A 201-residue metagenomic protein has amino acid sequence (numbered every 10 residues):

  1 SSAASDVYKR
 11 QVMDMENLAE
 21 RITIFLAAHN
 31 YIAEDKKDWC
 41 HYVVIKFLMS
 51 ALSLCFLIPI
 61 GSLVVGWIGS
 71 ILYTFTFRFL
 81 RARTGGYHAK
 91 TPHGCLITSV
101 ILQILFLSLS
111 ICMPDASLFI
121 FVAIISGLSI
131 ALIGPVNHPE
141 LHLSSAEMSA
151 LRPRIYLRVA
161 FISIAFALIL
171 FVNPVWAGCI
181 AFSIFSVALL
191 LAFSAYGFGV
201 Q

Functional and structural regions predicted by a protein language model:
S1-Y8: Short, small-residue-biased leader/transition segments that mark boundaries at the very start of proteins
L18-G69: Hydrophobic transmembrane alpha-helices
G61-Y73, F119-S126: Structural signature of hydrophobic alpha-helical transmembrane segments
F77-H88, G134-L143, A192-G197: C-terminal ends of transmembrane helices
K90-I101, F119-I124, E147-R152: Cytoplasmic-side transmembrane-helix entry/capping segments in multi-pass membrane proteins
S99-E140: Short helix-perturbing small/polar motifs within transmembrane alpha-helices
F106-S117, A160-V175: Hydrophobic alpha-helical transmembrane segments in multi-pass integral membrane proteins
H138-A160: Membrane-helix boundary/juxtamembrane motif in polytopic membrane proteins
